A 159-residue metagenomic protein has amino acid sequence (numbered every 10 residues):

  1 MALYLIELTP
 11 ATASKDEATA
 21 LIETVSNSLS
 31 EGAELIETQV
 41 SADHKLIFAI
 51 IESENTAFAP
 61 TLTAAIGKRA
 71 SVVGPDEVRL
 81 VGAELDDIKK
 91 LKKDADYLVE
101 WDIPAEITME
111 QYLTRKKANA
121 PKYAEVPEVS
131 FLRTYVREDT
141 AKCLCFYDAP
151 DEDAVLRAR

Functional and structural regions predicted by a protein language model:
M1-S130, A141, A158: Short S/T/G/P-rich N-terminal loop/turn motif that feeds into the first structured element of a domain
L132-V136, C145-D148, A158: A structural feature that tracks compact, well-ordered secondary-structure segments with a strong bias toward
D151-E152: Short, surface-exposed beta-strand-loop junctions and turns on beta-sheet-rich folds
V155: Aromatic/hydrophobic pocket-lining residues that form π-stacking "cages" and hydrophobic walls in ligand
